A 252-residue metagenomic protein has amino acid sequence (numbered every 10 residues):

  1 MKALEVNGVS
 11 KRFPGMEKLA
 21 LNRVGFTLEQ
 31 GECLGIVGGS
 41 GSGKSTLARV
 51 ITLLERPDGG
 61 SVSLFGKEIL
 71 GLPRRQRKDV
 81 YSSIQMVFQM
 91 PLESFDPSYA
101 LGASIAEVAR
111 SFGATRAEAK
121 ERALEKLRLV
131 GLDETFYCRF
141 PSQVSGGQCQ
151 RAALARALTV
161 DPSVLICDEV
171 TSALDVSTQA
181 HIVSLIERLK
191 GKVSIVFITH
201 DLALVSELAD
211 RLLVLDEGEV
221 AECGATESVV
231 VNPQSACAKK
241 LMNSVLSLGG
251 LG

Functional and structural regions predicted by a protein language model:
T52: Helix-to-loop junction immediately C-terminal to a conserved catalytic motif
G60-E68, E222: Conserved ABC transporter NBD signature motif
I69-Q85, S111, V229-P233: ABC ATPase NBD coupling module
A117-T135, M242-N243: Conserved ABC ATPase "signature" region
F140-V144, Q148: Conserved ABC ATPase signature
V205-E207: A short, surface-exposed alpha-helical micro-motif characterized by mixed small hydrophobic and charged/polar residues
